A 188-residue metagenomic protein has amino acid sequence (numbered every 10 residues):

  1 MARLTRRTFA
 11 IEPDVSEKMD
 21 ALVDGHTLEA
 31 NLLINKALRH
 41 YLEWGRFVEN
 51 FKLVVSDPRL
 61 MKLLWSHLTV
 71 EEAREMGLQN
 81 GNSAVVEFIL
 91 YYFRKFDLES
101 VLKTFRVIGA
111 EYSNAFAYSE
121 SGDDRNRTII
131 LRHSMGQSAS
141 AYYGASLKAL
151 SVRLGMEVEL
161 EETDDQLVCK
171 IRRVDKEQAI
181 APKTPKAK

Functional and structural regions predicted by a protein language model:
M1-P13, D20-V23: Short Lys/Arg-rich basic patches
T5-R7, R127, D165-C169: Short beta-strand micro-motifs in enzyme catalytic cores
E12-V15, G45, E49-K62, V70-E75: Charge-rich, low-complexity segments
K18-D20, E43: Juxtamembrane and targeting peptides
L28-F51: Short, basic amphipathic alpha-helical segments that act as recognition/interaction helices in nucleic-acid-binding
P58-I129: An N-terminal amphipathic alpha-helical segment
G109-D165: Short, hydrophobic/π-rich interface segment
V158-K188: Short terminal or interdomain "cap/linker" segment that borders an active site or interface and mediates
